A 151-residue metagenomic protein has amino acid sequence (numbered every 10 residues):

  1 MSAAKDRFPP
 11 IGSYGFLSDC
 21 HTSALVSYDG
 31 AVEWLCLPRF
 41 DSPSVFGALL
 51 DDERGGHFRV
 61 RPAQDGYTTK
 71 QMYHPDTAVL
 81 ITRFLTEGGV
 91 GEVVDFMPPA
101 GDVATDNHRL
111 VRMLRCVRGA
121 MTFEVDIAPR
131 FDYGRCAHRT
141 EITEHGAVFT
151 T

Functional and structural regions predicted by a protein language model:
A4-T151: Beta-sandwich/jelly-roll carbohydrate-recognition scaffolds of carbohydrate-active enzymes
